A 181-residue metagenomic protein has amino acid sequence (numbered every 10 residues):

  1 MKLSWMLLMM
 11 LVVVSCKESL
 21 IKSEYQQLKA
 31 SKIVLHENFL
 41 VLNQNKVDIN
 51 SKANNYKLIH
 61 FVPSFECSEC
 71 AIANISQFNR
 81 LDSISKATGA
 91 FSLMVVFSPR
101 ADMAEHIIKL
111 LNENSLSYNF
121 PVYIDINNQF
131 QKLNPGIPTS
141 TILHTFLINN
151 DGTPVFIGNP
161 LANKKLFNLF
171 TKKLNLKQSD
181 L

Functional and structural regions predicted by a protein language model:
K2-L8: Sec-dependent signal peptide recognition, specifically the positively charged N-region followed immediately by
V12-S15: C-terminal motif of bacterial Sec signal peptides marking the signal peptidase cleavage site
K17-A53, I72-N74: N-terminal "domain-start" segment that seeds a small globular fold
I49-A71, F78: Short active-site neighborhood of thiol/selenol oxidoreductases, capturing the structured segment around
S64-E69, R100-M103, P160-N163: Short acidic, S/G/P-rich loop/turn micro-motifs used as interaction or catalytic elements
A73-N114, Q129-K132: Structural microenvironment flanking redox-active thiols in thiol-disulfide oxidoreductases
I108-I142: Short, internal strand/loop/helix patches that form the active-site neighborhood or redox-interaction surface
T141-I142, L147-L181: Thiol-/selenol-based redox modules, centered on thioredoxin-like and closely related oxidoreductase domains
